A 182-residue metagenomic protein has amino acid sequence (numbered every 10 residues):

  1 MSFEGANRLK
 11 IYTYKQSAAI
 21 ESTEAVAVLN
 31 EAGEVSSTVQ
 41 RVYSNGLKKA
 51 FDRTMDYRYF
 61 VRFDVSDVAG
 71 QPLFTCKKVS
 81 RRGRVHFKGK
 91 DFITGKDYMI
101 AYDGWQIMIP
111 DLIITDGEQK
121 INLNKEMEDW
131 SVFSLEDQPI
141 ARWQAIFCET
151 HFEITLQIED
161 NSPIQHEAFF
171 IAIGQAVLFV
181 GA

Functional and structural regions predicted by a protein language model:
S2-A182: Intrinsically disordered, low-complexity proline/glycine-rich segments
